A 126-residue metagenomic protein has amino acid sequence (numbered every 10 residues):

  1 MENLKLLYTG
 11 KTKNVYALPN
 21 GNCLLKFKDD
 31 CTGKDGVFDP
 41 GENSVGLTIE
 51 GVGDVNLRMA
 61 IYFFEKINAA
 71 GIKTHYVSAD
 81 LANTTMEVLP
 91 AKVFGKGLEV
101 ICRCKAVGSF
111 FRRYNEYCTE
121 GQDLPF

Functional and structural regions predicted by a protein language model:
E2-F126: Active-site loop/lid in soluble adenylation, ligation, and acyl-transfer enzymes
